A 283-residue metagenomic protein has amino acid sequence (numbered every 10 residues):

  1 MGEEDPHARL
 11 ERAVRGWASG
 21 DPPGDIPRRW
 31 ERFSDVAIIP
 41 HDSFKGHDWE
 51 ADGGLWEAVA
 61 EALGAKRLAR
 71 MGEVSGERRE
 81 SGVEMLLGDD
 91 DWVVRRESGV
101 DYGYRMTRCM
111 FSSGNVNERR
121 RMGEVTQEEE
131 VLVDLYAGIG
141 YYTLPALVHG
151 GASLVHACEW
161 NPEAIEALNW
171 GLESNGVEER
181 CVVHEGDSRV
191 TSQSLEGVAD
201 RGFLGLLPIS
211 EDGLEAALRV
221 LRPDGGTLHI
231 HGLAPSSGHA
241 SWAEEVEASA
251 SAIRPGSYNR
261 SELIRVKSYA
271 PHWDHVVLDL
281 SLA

Functional and structural regions predicted by a protein language model:
M1-A283: SAM-dependent transferase fold signal centered on methyltransferase-like domains, encompassing both Class I
